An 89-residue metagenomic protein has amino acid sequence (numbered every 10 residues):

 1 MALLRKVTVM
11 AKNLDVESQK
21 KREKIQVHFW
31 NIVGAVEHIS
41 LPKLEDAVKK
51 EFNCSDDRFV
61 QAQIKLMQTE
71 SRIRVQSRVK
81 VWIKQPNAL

Functional and structural regions predicted by a protein language model:
A2-N31: Short alpha-helical segments that sit at the start of domains
S18, R22, E37-L41, D56-D57 (+1 more regions): Alpha-helix N-cap/helix-initiation sites
R22-E23, R78-L89: Short, cationic-aromatic polyanion-contact patches
A35-K49: Short acidic, hydrophobic short linear motifs in intrinsically disordered regions
N53-L66: Short amphipathic alpha-helical interaction segments
Q68-R78: A short, conserved structural fragment
